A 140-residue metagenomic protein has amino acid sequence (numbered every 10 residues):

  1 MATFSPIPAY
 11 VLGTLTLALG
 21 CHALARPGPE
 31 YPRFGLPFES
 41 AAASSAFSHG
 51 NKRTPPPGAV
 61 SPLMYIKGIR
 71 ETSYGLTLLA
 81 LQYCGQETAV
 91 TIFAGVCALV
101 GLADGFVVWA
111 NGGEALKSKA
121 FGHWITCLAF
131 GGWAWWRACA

Functional and structural regions predicted by a protein language model:
T3-R26: N-terminal signal-anchor transmembrane alpha helix
G13, A18, F38-Q82, L99: Core segments of alpha-helical transmembrane spans in multipass integral membrane proteins
H22-A46: Membrane-interface helix-loop junction between the first two transmembrane segments
R70-E71, I92-F106: Hydrophobic alpha-helical membrane segments
T77-G95: Juxtamembrane helix-break-helix junctions at the cytosolic face of small multi-pass alpha-helical membrane proteins
C84-E87, A103-K119: Membrane-helix boundary connector in multi-pass membrane proteins
A120-F130: Small-residue-rich transmembrane alpha-helices that serve as helix-helix interface/gating elements in multipass
A129-A140: Membrane-water interface at the C-terminal end of transmembrane alpha helices
